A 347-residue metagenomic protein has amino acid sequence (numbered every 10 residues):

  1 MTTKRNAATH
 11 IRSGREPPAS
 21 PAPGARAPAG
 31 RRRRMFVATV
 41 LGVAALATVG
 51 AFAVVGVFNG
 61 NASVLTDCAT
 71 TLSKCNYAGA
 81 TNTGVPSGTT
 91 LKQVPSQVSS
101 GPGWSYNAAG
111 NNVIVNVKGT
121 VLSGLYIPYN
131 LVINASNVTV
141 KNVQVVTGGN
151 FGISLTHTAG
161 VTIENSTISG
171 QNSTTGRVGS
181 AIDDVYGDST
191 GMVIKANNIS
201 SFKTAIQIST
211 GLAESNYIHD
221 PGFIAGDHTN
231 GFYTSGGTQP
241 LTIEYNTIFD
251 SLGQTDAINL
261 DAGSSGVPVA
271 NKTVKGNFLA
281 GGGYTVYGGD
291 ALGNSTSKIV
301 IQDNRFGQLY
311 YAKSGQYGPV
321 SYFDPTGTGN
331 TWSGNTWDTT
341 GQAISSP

Functional and structural regions predicted by a protein language model:
M1-R26: N-terminal low-complexity Pro/Gly-rich stretches
S20-A44: N-terminal export and membrane-targeting signals
F36-V37, V49-C68: C-terminal region of N-terminal signal peptides and the immediate post-cleavage residues of exported proteins
L65-A109, N294-K298, Q302, L309-P347: Acidic, glycine- and Ser/Thr-rich low-complexity intrinsically disordered tracts in extracellular/secreted proteins
V85-S169, V178-G179: N-terminal carbohydrate-binding/catalytic regions of secreted carbohydrate-active enzymes
A109-G110, I127-Y129, T147-L155, N172-Y186 (+5 more regions): Extracellular beta-strand/beta-solenoid scaffold signature
G119-Y126, N137-T147, A159-N172, D188-S201 (+5 more regions): Right-handed parallel beta-helix
